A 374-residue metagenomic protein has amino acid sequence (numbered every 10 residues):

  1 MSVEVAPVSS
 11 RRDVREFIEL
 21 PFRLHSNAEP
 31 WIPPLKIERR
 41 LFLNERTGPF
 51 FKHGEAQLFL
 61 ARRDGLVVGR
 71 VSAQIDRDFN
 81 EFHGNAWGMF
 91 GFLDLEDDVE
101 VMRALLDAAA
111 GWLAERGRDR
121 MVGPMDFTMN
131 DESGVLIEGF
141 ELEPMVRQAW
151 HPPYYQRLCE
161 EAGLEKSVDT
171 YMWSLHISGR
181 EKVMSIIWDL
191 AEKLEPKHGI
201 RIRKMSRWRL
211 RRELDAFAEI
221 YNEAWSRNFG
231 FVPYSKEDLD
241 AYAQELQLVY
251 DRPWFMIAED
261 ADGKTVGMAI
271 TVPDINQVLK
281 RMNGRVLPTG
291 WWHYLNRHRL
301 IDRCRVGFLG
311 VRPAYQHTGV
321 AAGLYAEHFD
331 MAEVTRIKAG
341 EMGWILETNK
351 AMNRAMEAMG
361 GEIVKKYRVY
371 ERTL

Functional and structural regions predicted by a protein language model:
M1-P30, I37: Generic start-of-chain signal for non-secretory N-termini
V3, A149-G230: Acyltransferase donor/substrate-recognition loop-hinge adjacent to the catalytic core
V14, V67, R77-N80, M129-D131 (+7 more regions): Flexible loop/turn segments at secondary-structure boundaries
P21-R63, V71-E81, K204, R209-G310: A conserved beta-strand-loop-helix scaffold within acyl/acetyltransferase catalytic domains
E81-G163, M282-M359: Acyl-donor binding region in acyl/amide transferases
A358-V369, T373: A structural motif corresponding to the C-terminal lobe/cap of the Radical SAM core domain
